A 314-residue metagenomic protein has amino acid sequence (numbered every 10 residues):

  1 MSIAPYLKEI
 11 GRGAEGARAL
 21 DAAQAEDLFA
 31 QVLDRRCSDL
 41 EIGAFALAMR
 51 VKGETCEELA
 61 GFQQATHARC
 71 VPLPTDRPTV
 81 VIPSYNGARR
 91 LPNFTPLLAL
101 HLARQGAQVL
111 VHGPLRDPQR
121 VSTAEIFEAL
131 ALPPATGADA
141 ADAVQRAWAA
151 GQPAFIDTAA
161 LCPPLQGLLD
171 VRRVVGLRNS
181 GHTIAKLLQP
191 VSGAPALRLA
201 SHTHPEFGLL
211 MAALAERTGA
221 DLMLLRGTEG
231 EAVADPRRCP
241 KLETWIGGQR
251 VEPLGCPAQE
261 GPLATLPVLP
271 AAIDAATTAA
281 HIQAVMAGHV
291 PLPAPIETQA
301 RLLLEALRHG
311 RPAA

Functional and structural regions predicted by a protein language model:
M1-L91, A103-V109, L263-L269, A279-P291 (+1 more regions): Acidic, glycine/proline-rich low-complexity segments that act as flexible tails and inter-domain linkers
S2, Q31-D34, A48, E54-F62 (+3 more regions): Short, structured segments at the rim of ligand-binding sites
F45, F127, A185, A300: Residue-level signal for inorganic ion chemistry
T75-V80, R104-Q108, V121-S122, A149-P153 (+4 more regions): Short coil/turn connectors at secondary-structure junctions
R77-A147, A154: A generic, well-ordered mixed alpha/beta core segment in the N-terminal half of proteins
P114-R116, A160, G227-G230: Short, ordered loop/turn segments at secondary-structure junctions
A140-S201: Phosphate/diphosphate-binding glycine-rich loops and adjacent basic-rich segments that engage nucleotide
V174-A284, P293: A structural signal for small-residue-enriched, beta-sheet-centric alpha/beta enzyme cores and oligomeric scaffold folds
